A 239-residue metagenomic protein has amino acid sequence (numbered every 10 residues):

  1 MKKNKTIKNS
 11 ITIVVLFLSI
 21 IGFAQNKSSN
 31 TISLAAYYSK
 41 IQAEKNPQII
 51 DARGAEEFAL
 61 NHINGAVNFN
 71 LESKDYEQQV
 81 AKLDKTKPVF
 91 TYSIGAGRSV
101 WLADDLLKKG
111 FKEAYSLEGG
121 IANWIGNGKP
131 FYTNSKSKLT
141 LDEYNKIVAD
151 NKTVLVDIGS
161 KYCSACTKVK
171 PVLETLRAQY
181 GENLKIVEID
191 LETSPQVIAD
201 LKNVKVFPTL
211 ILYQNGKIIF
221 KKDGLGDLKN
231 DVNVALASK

Functional and structural regions predicted by a protein language model:
K2-Q48, A52-L60, K129-V148: Flexible, polar/low-complexity N-terminal or interdomain linker segments that lie immediately upstream of folded
G54, F69, V80-A122: Catalytic cysteine-centered active loop of the rhodanese-like fold, especially the PTP/DSP P-loop
N68-S73, I158, E182-Q196: Thiol-based oxidoreductase modules, predominantly thioredoxin-like and allied folds used for disulfide exchange
K87, K152-T153, L201-L212: Structural micro-motif
S93-S99, S160-K170: Short, thiol/selenol-centered motifs that function as redox-active sites or metal-ligating centers
A149-K161: Short active-site neighborhood of thiol/selenol oxidoreductases, capturing the structured segment around
T167-Y180: Typically the conserved alpha-helix immediately C-terminal to a functionally engaged Cys/Sec in thioredoxin-like
L212-K239: Non-catalytic, surface beta->alpha helical segment in thiol-disulfide oxidoreductase systems
